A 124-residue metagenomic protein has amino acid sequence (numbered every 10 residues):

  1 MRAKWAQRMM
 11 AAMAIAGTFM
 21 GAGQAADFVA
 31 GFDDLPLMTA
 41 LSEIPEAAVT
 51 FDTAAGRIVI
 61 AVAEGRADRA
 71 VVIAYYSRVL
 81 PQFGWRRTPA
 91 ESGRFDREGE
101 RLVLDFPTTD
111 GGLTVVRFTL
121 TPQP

Functional and structural regions predicted by a protein language model:
R2-A6, G23-P124: An acidic-aromatic pocket/loop used at catalytic or ligand-binding sites
M10-T18: Bacterial N-terminal signal peptides
